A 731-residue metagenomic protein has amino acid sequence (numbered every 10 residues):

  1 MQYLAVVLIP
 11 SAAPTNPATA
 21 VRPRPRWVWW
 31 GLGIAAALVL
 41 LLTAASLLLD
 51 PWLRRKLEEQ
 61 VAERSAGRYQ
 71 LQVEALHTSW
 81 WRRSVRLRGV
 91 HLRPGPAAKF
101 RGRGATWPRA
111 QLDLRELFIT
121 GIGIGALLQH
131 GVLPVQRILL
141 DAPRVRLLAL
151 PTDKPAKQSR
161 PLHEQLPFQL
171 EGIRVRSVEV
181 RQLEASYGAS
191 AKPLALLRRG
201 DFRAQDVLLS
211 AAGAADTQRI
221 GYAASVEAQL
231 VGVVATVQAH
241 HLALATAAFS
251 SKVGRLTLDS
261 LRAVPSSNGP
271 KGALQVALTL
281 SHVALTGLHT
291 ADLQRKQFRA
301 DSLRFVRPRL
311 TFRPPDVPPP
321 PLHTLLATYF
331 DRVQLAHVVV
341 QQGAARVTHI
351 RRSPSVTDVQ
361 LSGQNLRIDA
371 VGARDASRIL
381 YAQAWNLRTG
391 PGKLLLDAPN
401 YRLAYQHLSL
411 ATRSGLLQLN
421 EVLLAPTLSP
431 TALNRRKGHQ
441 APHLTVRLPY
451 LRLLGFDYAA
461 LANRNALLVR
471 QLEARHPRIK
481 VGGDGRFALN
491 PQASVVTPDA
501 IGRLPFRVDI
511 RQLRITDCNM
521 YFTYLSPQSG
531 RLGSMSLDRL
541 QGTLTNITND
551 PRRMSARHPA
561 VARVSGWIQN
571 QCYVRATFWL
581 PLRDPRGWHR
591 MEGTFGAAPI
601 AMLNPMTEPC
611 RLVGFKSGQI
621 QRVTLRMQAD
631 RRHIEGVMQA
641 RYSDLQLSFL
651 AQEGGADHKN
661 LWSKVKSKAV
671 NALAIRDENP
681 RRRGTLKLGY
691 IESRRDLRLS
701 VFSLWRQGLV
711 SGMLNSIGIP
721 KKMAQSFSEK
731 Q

Functional and structural regions predicted by a protein language model:
L4-G67, K192-P193, Q360: N-terminal type II signal-anchor transmembrane helix that functions as the membrane-insertion/stop-transfer segment
A5-L32, T577-L582, G587, G593-T594 (+2 more regions): Extended terminal
G67-E74, S617-I620: A short, amphipathic edge element
Q70-T152, H163-R198, V207-R262, S266-P314 (+4 more regions): Flexible beta-edge/linker motif
V135-A142, P155-P167, P193-A211, R299-R309 (+9 more regions): Short, surface-exposed polybasic-and-hydrophobic patches located at secondary-structure transitions
P161-E184, G188, H323-I350, D375 (+5 more regions): Solvent-exposed beta-strand/coil patches in large extracellular/periplasmic or lumenal scaffold regions
F202-A204, A215-A228, P319-H323, V356-D369 (+8 more regions): Beta-propeller and related beta-repeat scaffolds in trafficking/envelope systems
L428-P430, R435: Long intrinsically disordered, low-complexity regulatory segments
